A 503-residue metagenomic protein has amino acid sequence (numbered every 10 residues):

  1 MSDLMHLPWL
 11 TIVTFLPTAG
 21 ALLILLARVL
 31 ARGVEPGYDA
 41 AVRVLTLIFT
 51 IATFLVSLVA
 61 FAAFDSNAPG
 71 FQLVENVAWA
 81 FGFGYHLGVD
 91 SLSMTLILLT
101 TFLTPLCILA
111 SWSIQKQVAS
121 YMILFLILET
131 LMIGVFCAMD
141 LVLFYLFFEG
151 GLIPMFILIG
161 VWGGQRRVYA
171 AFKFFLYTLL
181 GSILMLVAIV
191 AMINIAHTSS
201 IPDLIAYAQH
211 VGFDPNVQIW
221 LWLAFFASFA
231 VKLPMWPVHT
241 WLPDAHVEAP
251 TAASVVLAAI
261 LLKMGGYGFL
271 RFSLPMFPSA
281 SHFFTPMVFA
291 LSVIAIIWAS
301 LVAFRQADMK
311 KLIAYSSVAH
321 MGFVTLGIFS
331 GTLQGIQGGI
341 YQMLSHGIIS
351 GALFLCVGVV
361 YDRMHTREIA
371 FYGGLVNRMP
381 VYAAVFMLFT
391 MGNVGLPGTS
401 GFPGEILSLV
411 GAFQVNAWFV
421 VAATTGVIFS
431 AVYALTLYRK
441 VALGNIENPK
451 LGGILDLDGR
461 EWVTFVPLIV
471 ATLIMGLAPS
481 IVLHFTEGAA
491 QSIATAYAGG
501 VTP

Functional and structural regions predicted by a protein language model:
M1-T11, L23-I123, T198, P202-A206 (+1 more regions): Transmembrane helix-loop-helix hairpins at membrane boundaries of multipass inner-membrane proteins
T11-L30, L47-A60, I97-S111, L128-E129 (+6 more regions): Central hydrophobic cores of alpha-helical transmembrane segments in multi-pass inner-membrane proteins across all
Y38-I51, Y169-L179, M379-Y382, G459-P467: Alpha-helical transmembrane segments and their helix-start/interface "positive-inside/aromatic belt" motifs in integral
I48-A62, T178-I189, G392, I428 (+1 more regions): Hydrophobic alpha-helical membrane-insertion segments
L106-I114, T130-V142, M155-A442: Hydrophobic transmembrane alpha-helices and their helix-loop junctions in integral membrane proteins
S111-L124, T251, A259, K450-R460: Cytoplasmic juxtamembrane regions at transmembrane-helix boundaries
E149: Short phosphate-coordinating micro-motif centered on Lys-Gly-acidic
M379-V381, L435-P503: Cytoplasmic/organellar membrane-interface segments at the starts of transmembrane helices in multi-pass inner-membrane
